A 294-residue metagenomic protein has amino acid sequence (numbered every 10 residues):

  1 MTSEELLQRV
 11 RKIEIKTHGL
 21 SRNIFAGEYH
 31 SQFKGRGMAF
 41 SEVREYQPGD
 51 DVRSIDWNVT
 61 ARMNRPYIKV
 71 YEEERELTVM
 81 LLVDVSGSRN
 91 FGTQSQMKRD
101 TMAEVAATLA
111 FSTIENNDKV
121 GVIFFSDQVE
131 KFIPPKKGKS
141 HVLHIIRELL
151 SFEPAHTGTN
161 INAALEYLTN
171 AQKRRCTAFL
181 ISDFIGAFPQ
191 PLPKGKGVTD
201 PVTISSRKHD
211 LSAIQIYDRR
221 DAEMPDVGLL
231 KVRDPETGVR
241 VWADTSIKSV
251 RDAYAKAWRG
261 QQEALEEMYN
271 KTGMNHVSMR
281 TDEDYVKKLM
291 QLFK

Functional and structural regions predicted by a protein language model:
M1-K136, T177, A187-F188, A222: An amphipathic, basic-hydrophobic helix/alpha-beta surface used to engage anionic, phosphate-rich ligands or surfaces
M1-Q32, E42, N170-R174, D200-K294: Von Willebrand factor type A / integrin I
W57, D84-S86, V122, L168 (+5 more regions): DG-centered beta-turn motif at the end of beta-strands
D100, A155-N162, K256-R259: Conserved phosphate-coordination/catalytic loops
V122-D127, F132, G158-E166, I181-S182: Short, surface-exposed recognition loops or helix-turn segments adjacent to catalytic cores
F132-R147, E267, F293-K294: Short, electropositive alpha-helical surface patch
H141-C176: Von Willebrand factor
K194-V198: A cross-taxon signal for low-complexity, glycine/charged-rich
